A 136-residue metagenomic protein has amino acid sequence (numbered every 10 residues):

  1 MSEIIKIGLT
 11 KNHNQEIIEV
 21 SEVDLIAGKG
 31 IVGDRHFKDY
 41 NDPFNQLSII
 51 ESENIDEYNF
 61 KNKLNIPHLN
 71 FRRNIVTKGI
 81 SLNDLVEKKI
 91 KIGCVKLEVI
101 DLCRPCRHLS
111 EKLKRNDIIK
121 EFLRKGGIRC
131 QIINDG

Functional and structural regions predicted by a protein language model:
M1-G136: Metal-cofactor-dependent catalytic cores
